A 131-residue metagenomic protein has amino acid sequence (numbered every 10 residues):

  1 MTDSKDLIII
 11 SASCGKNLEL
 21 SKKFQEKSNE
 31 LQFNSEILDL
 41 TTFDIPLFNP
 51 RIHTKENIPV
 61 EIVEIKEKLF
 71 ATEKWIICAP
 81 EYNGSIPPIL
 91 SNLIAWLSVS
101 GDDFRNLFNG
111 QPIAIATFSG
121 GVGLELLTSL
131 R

Functional and structural regions predicted by a protein language model:
M1-T2, L107: Short, flexible hinge/linker loops that cap or flank conserved catalytic cores
T2-F33: N-terminal beta1-alpha1 ligand-phosphate binding loop
I10-A12, L38, A116: Short hydrophobic segments within beta-strands
N17, I45-L47, G123: Generic structural signal for helix capping and beta-alpha/helix-loop junctions
L18, K22, P59, L124: Electropositive phosphate-/nucleotide-binding environments in soluble metabolic enzymes
E36-D39, I77-A79: Short, conserved beta-strand edge motifs with alternating hydrophobic and charged residues
L40-I58: N-terminal beta-loop-helix "entrance" segment that forms/cooperates in small-molecule cofactor or anionic ligand
V60-R131: Helix-loop-strand module that forms the ligand-binding subsite of alpha/beta enzymes
